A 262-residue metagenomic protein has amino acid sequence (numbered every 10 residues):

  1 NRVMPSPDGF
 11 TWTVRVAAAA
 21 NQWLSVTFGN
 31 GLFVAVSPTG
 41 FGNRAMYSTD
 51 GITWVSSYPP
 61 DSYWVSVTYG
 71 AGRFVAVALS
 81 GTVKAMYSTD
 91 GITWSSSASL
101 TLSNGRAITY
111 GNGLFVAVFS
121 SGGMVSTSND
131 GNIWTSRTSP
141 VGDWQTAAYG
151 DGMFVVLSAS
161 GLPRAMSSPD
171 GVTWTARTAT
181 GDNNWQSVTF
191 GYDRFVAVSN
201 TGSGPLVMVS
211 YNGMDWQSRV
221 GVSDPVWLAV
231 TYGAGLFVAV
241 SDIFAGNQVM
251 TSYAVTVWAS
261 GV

Functional and structural regions predicted by a protein language model:
N1-V262: Residue-level hotspots at or immediately adjacent to binding/recognition sites across diverse folds
